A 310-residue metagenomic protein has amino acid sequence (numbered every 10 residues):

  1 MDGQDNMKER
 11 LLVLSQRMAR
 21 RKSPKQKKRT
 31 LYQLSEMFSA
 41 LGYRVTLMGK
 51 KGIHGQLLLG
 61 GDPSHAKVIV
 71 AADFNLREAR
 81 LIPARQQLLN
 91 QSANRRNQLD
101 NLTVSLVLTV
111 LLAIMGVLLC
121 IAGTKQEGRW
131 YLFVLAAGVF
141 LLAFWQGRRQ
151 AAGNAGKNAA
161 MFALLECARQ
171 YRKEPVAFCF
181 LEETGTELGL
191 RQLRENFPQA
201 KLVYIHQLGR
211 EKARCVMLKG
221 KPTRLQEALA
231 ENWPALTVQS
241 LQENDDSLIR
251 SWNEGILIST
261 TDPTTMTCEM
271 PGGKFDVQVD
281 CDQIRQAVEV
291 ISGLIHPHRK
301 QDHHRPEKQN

Functional and structural regions predicted by a protein language model:
M1-R29, S35, Q146-Q150, T260 (+2 more regions): N-terminal capping segment at the start of a domain
A19-H65, I82-I121, E307-Q309: A non-catalytic alpha/beta surface segment that caps or lines the substrate-entry region of metallo-dependent hydrolase
S35, K201-L202, L208-N310: Active-site-adjacent substrate-binding region of metalloamidase/peptidase-like peptide-processing proteins
A66-I69, K201-V203: Structural motif
K67-V70, V176, I256: Generic beta-sheet signal
A71-A163: Active-site metal-coordination/substrate-binding segment of hydrolases, especially metallo-dependent peptidases
N75-A79, T184-E187, G209-E211, D262-T265: Short acidic, S/G/P-rich loop/turn micro-motifs used as interaction or catalytic elements
L119-A122, W130-N232, S240-L248: Acidic/histidine-rich catalytic neighborhood of metal-dependent amide-processing enzymes
